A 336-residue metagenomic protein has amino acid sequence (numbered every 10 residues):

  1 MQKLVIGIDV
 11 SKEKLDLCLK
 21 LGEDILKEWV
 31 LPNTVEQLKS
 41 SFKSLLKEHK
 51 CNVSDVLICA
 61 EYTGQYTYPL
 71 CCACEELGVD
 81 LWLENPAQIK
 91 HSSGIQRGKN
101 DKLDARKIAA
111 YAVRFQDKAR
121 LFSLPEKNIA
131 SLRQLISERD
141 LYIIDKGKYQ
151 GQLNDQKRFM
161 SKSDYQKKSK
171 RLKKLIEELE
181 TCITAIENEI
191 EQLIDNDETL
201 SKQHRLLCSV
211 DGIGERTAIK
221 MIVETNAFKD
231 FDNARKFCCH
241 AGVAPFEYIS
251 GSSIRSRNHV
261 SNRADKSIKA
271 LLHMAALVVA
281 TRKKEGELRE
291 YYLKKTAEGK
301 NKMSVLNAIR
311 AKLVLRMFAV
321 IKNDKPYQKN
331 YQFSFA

Functional and structural regions predicted by a protein language model:
Q2-L21, I108: Gly/Thr-rich phosphate-binding beta-strand-loop-beta motif of the actin/hexokinase/Hsp70
K12-Q37: Short glycine-rich, Thr/Ser-proximal phosphate-binding strand/loop in the N-terminal lobe of ATP-dependent enzymes
E36-L57: Short, basic/hydrophobic alpha-helical segments
H49, L121-R133, S161-D164, S256-H259 (+1 more regions): Short, solvent-exposed helix-loop connector elements
C59-P69: Acidic, metal-coordinating catalytic cores used for nucleic-acid/nucleotide bond scission and strand-transfer chemistry
C72, W82, P86-L206: Long, charge-rich intrinsically disordered scaffolds of nucleic-acid metabolism proteins
S209, E215, M221-K302: Phosphate-backbone recognition surface of nucleic-acid-processing proteins
S252-S256, R282, E290-A336: Low-complexity, acidic/Ser/Thr- and charged residue-rich accessory regions of DNA metabolism proteins
